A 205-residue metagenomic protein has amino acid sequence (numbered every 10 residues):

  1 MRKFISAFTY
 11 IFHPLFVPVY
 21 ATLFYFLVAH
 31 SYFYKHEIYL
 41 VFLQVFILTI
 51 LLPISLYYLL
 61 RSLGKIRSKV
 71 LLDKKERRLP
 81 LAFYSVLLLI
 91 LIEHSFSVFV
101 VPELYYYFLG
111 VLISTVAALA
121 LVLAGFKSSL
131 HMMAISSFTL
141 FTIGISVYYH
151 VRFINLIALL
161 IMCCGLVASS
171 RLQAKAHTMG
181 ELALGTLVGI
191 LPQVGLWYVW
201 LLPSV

Functional and structural regions predicted by a protein language model:
M1-S6: Short, Lys/Arg-rich, polar N-terminal cytosolic tail immediately upstream of the first transmembrane signal-anchor
F8-A29: The first (N-terminal) embedded transmembrane alpha-helix
L27-L40: Short, hydrophobic transmembrane alpha-helix segments
E37-L52: Alpha-helical transmembrane segments
L51-G64: Membrane-water interface of transmembrane alpha-helices
S68-Y84: Juxtamembrane helix-capping/reentrant segments at transmembrane boundaries
L81-V100, V122-A124: C-terminal halves and exits of single transmembrane alpha-helices
Y105, L109-V205: Membrane-embedded catalytic cores of phosphoryl/pyrophosphoryl-handling enzymes
